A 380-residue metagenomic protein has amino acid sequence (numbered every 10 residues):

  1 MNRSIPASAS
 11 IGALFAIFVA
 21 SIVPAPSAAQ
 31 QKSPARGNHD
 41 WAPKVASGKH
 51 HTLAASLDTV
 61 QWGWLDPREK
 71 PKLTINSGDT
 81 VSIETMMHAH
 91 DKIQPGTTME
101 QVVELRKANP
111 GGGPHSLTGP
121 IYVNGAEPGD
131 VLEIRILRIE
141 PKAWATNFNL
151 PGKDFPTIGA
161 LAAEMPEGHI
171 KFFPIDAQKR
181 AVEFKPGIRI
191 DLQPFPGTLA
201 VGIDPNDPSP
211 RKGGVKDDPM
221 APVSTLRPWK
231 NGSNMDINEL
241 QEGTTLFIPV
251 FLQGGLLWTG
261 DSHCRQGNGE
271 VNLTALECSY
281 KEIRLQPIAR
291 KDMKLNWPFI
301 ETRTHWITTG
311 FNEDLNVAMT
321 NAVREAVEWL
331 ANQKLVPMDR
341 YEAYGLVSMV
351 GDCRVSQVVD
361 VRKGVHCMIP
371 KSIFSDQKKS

Functional and structural regions predicted by a protein language model:
M1-A13: Bacterial N-terminal signal peptides that target proteins for export
S10-P24: Bacterial N-terminal signal peptides
R36-N109: N-terminal, Lys/Arg-enriched amphipathic/low-complexity engagement segments that precede the first folded domain
S56-D66, P110-T118, V223-N231: Short, structured beta-strand/loop micro-motifs enriched in basic residues and often containing a Trp
H88-E100, I139-L150, G254-C264, S356-V358: Short, Lys/Arg- and Gly-enriched loop/turn segments at beta-strand edges
R138-L240: Intrinsically disordered, low-complexity linker/loop segments enriched in Gly/Pro and charged/polar residues
P194-T198, I203-P205, S209, G214-L315 (+1 more regions): Conserved mixed alpha/beta catalytic, RNA-binding, or beta-rich assembly cores of soluble enzyme, regulatory
